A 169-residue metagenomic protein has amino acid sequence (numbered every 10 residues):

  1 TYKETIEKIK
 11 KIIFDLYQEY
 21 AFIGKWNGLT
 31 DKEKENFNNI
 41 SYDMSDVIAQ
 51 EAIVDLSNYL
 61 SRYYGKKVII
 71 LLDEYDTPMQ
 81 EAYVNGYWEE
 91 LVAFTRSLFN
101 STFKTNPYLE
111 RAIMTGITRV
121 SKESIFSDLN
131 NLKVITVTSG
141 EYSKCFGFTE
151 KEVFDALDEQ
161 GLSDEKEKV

Functional and structural regions predicted by a protein language model:
T1-V169: Phosphate-binding site recognition
